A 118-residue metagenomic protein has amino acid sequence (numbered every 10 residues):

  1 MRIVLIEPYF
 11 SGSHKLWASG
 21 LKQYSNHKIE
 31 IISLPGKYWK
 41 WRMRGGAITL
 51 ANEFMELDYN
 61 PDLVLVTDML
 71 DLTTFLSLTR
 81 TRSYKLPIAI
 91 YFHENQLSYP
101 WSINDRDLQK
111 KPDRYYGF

Functional and structural regions predicted by a protein language model:
M1-Y38, R44-Y59: N-terminal subdomain of nucleotide-sugar transferases
V4, F54-L78, P87-Y91: Short N-terminal targeting/anchoring amphipathic segment
F10-G12, D71-T73, L97-S98: Short acidic, S/G/P-rich loop/turn micro-motifs used as interaction or catalytic elements
K15-L16, T74-S77, P100-W101: Short glycine-/acidic-enriched loop or helix-start segments at secondary-structure transitions that form or flank
K22-Y24, T79-Y84: Short, surface-exposed basic-aromatic patches at helix termini and helix-loop junctions that form
Y38, F92-K110: A short, histidine- and acid-enriched strand-loop-helix "catalytic/donor-clamping" loop that lines the nucleotide-sugar
Q109-F118: Membrane-proximal helix-turn-helix segments that form the acceptor-binding/catalytic region of lipid-linked
